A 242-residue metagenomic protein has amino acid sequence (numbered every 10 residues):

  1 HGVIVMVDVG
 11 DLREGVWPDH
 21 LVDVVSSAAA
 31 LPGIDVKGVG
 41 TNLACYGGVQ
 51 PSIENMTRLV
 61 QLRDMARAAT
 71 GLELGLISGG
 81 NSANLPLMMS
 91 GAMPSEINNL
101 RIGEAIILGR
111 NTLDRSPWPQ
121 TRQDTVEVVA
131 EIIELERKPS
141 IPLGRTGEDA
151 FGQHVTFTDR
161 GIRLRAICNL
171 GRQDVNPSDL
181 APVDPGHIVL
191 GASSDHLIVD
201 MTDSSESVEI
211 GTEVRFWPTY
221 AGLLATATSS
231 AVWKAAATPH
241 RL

Functional and structural regions predicted by a protein language model:
H1-G2, D8-E127: Active-site loop/helix belt of alpha/beta enzymes
R13, G40, I97, G103-E104 (+8 more regions): Generic secondary-structure boundary/loop-capping signal
V16, I133, W233-A235: Short beta-strand-to-turn element immediately C-terminal to the catalytic PLP-Schiff-base lysine in fold type I
G40-L43, G79-G80, L100-A105, V126-V128 (+5 more regions): Long, contiguous hydrophobic alpha-helical segments, chiefly transmembrane helices and signal peptides
L85-C168, D174, S178-P182: Active-site loop ensemble at the mouth of alpha/beta enzyme cores that anchors a bound cofactor
P139-L242: C-terminal accessory subdomain/extension
